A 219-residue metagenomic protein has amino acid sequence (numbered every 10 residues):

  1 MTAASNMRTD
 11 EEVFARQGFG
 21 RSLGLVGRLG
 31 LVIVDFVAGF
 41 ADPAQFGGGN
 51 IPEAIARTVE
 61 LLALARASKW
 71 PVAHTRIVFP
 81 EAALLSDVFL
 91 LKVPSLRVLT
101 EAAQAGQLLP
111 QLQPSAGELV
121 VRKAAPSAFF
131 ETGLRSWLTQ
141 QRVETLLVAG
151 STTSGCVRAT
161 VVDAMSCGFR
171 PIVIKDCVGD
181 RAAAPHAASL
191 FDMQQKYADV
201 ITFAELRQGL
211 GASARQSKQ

Functional and structural regions predicted by a protein language model:
M1-S115, L119, L210-K218: Active-site acidic carboxylates
A67-W70, R142, G168: Glycine-centered short loops/turns at secondary-structure junctions
A102-S151: Internal catalytic-core helix/loop-beta-alpha segment that presents or stabilizes conserved functional determinants
L147-G150, G168-A183: A short glycine-rich beta-strand->turn/loop micro-motif centered on a GG-aromatic cluster
T153-T160: Short glycine/serine/threonine-rich phosphate/pyrophosphate-binding segments that cradle anionic phosphate groups
R181-Q194: Active-site-proximal loop->helix
Y197-Q219: A charged, well-structured terminal subsegment
